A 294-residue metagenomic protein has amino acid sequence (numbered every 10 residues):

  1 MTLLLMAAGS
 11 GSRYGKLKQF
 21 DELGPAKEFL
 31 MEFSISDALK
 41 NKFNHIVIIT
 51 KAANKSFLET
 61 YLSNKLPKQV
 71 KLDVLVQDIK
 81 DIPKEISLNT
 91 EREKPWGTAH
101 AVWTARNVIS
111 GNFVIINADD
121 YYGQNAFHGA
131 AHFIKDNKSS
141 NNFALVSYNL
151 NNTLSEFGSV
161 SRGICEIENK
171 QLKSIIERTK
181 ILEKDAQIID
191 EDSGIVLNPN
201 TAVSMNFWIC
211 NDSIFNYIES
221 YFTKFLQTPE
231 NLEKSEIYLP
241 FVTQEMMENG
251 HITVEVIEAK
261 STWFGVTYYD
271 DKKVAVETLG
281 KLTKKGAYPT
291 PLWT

Functional and structural regions predicted by a protein language model:
M1-L17, D21, E28: N-terminal nucleotide-binding beta1-loop-alpha1 segment
L5, E28-I115, Y122, F127 (+1 more regions): Conserved N-terminal catalytic core of the sugar/cofactor nucleotidyltransferase
F20, C165-I167, V256: A structural signal for short hydrophobic beta-strand segments in well-ordered beta-sheet cores
S56-L58, N125, Y217, V242 (+1 more regions): Phosphate- and divalent-cation-binding pockets in alpha/beta enzyme and binding domains that engage nucleotide-derived
K84-P95, G158-G163, D270-V274: Short, surface-exposed amphipathic charged segments that create phosphate/polyanion-binding patches used for binding
Q124-W208, D212: Conserved core of the sugar-phosphate nucleotidyltransferase
E219-H251: A C-terminal functional module that forms or caps the active site or interfaces directly with catalytic machinery
T253, S261-T294: Hydrophobic helical membrane-anchoring modules
